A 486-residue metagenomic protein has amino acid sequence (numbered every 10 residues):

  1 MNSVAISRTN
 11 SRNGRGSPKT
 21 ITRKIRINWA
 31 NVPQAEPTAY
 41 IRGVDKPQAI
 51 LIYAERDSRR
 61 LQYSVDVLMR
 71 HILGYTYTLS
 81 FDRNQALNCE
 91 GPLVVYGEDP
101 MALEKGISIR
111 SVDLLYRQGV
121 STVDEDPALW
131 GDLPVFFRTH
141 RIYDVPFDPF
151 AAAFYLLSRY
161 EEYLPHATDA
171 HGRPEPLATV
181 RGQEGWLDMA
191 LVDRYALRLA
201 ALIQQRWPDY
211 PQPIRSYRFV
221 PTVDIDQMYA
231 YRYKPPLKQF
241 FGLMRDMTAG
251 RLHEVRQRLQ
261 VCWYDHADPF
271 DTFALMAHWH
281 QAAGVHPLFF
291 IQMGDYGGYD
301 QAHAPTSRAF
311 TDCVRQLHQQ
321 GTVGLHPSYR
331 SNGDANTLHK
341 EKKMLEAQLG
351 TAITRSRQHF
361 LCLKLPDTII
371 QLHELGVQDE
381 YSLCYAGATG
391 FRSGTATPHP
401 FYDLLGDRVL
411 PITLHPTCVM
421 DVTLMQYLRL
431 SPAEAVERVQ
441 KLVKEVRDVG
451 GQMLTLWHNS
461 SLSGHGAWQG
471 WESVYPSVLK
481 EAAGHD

Functional and structural regions predicted by a protein language model:
V4-A5, T9, P18, T22-K24: Short amphipathic, helix-prone segments within low-complexity/disordered or flexible regions
T9-S11, T38: N-terminal start and proteolytic maturation junction detector
G14-G16, G43: Residue-identity detector for glycine
I25-P305, T397, L404-D486: Terminal accessory/targeting
L61, R330-V409, T455, H465-W468: Catalytic domains of cell-wall/extracellular-matrix polysaccharide-remodeling enzymes, centered on de-N-acetylation
Y264-A267, D271-I370, E374: Long, K/E/R/D-enriched contiguous segments that form extended
P327, L383, P416-V419: Residues at the C-termini of beta-strands that transition into short coil/loop
